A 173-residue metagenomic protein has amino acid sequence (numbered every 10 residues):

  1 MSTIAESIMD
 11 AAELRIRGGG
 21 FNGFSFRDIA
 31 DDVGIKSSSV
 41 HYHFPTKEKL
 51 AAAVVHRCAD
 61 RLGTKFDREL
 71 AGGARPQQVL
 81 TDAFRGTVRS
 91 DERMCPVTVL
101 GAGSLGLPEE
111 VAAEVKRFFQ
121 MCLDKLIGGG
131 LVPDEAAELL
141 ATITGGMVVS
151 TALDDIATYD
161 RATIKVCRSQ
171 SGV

Functional and structural regions predicted by a protein language model:
I4-S7, A11-K49, A53: Helix-turn-helix
R15, R61, K65, K125 (+1 more regions): Short alpha-helical functional segments enriched in proximate histidine and acidic residues
K47, V54, C58, L62 (+4 more regions): Hydrophobic/aromatic residues within well-ordered alpha-helical segments
A53-H56, T64-M94, L139: Hydrophobic alpha-helical connector segments
F66, L70, S104-P108, M147-T151: Short amphipathic alpha-helical interaction patches enriched in hydrophobic/aromatic residues with interspersed Lys/Arg
A83-F84, V97-G101, L139-G146: Short alpha-helical scaffolding segments that buttress acidic/His motifs in well-ordered protein cores
R89-K116: Amphipathic alpha-helical segments used for helix-helix packing
E109-K116, Q120, G128-V173: Hydrophobic/aromatic-rich alpha-helical bundle segments in the mid-to-C-terminal region
